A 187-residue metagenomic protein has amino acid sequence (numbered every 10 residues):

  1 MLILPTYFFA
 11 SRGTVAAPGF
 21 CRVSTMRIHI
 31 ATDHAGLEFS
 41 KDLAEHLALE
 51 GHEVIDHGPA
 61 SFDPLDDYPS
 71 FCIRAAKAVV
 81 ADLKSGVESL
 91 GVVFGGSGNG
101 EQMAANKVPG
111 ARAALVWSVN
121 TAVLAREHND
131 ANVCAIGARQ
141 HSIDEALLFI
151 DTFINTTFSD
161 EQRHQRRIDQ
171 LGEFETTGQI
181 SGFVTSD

Functional and structural regions predicted by a protein language model:
L2-L4: Leucine-biased recognition of intrinsically disordered, low-complexity hydrophobic segments
Y7-T25: Short, Lys/Arg-enriched N-terminal segments with co-localized hydrophobic residues within the first ~10-30 amino acids
R27-L43: N-terminal beta1-alpha1 ligand-phosphate binding loop
A31, V119-D187: C-terminal binding/interaction regions
D42-H52: A short, Lys/Arg-enriched amphipathic alpha-helix followed by its capping loop at the start of a domain
E53-L65: A short beta-strand-loop structural module common to alpha/beta enzyme folds
P64-D82, T121-A122: Glycine-rich oxoanion-binding loops at beta->alpha junctions
A75-L115: Helix-adjacent hinge/juxtasegments
